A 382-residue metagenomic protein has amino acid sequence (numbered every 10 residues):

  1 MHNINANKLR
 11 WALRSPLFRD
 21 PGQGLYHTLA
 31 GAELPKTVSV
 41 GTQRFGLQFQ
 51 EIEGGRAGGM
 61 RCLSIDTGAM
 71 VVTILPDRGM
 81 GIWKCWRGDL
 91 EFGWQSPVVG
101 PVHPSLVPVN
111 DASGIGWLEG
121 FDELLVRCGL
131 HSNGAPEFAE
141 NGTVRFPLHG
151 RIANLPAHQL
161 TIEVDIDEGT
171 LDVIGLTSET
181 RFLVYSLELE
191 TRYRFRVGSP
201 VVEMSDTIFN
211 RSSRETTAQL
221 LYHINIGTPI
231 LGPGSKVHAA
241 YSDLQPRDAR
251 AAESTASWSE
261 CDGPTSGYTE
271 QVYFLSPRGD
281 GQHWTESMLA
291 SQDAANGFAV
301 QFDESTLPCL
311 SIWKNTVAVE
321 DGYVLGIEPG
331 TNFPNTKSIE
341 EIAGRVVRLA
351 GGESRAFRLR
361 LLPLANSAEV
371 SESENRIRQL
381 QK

Functional and structural regions predicted by a protein language model:
H2-V197, V201-E203, E215, I226-D262 (+1 more regions): Surface-exposed acidic/polar loop and edge beta-strand patches at domain peripheries
H223: An amphipathic, aromatic/His-enriched active-site/gating alpha helix that lines ligand/cofactor pockets
E260, G267-Y268: Extended, solvent-exposed, turn-rich assembly/linker loops in the middle of proteins
